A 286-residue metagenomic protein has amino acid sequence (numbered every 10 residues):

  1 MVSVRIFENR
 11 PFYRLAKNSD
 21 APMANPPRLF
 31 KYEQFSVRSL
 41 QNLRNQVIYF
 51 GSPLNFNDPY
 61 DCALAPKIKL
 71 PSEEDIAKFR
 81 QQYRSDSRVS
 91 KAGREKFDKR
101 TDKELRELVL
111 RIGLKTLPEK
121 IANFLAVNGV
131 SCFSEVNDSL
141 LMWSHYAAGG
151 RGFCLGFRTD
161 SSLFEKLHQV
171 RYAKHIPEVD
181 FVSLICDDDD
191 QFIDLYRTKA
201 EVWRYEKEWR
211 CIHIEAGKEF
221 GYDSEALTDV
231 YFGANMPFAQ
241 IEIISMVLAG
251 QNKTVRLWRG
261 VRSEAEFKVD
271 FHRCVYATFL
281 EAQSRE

Functional and structural regions predicted by a protein language model:
V2-E286: Partner-binding and oligomerization surfaces adjacent to conserved cores of proteins that assemble macromolecular
